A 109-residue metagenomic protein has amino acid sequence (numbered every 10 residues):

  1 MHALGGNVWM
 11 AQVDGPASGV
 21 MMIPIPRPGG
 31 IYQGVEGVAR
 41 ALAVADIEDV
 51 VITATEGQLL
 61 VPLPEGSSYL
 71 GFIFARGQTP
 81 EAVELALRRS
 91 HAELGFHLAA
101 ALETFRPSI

Functional and structural regions predicted by a protein language model:
M1-Q33: Active-site "cap" helix and flanking loop/linker of ATP-utilizing ligase/carboxylase catalytic domains
W9, I47-V50, E93: A general structural signal for well-ordered secondary-structure junctions
W9-V13, R40, L59-P64: Short proline/glycine-enriched turn/loop segments at secondary-structure junctions
G15, V35-A41, R88-A92: Short intrinsically disordered coil segments
G15-V20, A45-I47, S67-L70: Active-site lining segments that contact anionic ligands and/or coordinate catalytic metals
I23, R40, F72-R76: Short basic/hydrophobic patches in alpha-helices and adjacent helix-turn junctions that form amphipathic surface motifs
P24-E56: Glycine-rich active-site loop/lid that clamps phosphate-bearing ligands
I52-I109: Generic C-terminus detector
